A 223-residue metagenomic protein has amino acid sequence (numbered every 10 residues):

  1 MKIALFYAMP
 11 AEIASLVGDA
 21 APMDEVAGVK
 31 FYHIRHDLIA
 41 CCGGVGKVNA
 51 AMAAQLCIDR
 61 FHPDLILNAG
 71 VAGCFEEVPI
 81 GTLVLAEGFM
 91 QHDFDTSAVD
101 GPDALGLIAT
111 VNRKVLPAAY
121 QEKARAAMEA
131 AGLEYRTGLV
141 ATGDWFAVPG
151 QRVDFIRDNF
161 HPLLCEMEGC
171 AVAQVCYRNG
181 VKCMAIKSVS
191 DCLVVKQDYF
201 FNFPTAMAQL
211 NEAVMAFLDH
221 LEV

Functional and structural regions predicted by a protein language model:
M1-Q55, R60-F61: N-terminal short beta-loop-beta anion/metal-coordinating cradle
I39-G43, L139-A141, I186: Active-site-proximal beta-strand elements of phosphoester/diester hydrolases
H62-L67: Proline-aspartate-enriched helix->loop->beta-strand connector
F75-F160: Mid-sequence, gly/pro-rich, charge-dense loop/helix-turn segments that line enzyme active sites
F146-A185, S190, V194: A C-terminal functional module that forms or caps the active site or interfaces directly with catalytic machinery
L193-V223: His/Asp/Glu-rich mid-to-C-terminal helical/loop segments that flank catalytic regions of hydrolases
